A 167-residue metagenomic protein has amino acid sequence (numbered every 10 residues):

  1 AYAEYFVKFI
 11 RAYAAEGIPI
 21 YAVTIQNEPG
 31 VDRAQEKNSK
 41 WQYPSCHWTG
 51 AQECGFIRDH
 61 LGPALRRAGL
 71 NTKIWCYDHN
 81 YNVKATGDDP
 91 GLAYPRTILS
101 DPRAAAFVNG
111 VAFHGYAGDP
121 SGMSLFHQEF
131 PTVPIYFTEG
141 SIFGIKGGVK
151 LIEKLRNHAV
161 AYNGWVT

Functional and structural regions predicted by a protein language model:
Y2-A22, P29-K146: Active-site neighborhood of glycoside hydrolase catalytic domains
N27-E28, T167: Short loop/turn segments at strand-loop or loop-helix junctions that form parts of catalytic or ligand-binding pockets
P134-T167: Aromatic/acidic polysaccharide-binding cleft in carbohydrate-active enzymes
